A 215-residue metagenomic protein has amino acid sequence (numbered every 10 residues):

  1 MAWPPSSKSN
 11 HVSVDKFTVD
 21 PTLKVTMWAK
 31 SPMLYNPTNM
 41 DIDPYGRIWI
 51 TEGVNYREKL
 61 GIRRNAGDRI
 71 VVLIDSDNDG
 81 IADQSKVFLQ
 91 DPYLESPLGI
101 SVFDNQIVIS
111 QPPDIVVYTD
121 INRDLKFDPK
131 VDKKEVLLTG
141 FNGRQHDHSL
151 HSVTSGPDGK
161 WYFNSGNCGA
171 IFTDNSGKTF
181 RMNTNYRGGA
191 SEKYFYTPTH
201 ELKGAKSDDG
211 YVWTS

Functional and structural regions predicted by a protein language model:
M1-S215: Beta-propeller domains with acidic blade repeats across secreted/periplasmic ectodomains and cytosolic WD/CNH propellers
